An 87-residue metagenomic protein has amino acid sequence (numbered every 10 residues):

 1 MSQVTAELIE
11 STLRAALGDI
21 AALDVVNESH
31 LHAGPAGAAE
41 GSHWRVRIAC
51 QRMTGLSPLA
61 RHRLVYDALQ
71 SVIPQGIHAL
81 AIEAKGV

Functional and structural regions predicted by a protein language model:
M1-V87: N-terminal, polar/charged subdomain of small-to-medium soluble alpha/beta proteins
